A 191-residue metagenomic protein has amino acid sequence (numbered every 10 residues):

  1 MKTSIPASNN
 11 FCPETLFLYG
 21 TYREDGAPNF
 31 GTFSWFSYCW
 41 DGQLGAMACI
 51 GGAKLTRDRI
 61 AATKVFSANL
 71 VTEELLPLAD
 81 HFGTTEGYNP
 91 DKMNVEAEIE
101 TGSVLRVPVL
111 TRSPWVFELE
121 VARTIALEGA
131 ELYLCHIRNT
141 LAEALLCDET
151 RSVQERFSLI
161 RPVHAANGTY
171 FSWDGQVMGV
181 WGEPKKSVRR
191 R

Functional and structural regions predicted by a protein language model:
M1-R191: Basic, polyanion-binding surface patches
